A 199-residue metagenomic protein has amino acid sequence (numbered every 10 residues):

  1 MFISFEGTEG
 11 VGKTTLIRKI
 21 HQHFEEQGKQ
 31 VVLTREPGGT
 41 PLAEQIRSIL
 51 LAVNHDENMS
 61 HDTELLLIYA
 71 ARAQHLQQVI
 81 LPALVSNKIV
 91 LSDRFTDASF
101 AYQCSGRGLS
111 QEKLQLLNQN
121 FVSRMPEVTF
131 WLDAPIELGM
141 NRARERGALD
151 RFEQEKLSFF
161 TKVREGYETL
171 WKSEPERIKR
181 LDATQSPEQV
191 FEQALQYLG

Functional and structural regions predicted by a protein language model:
I3-F5: Hydrophobic anchor at the beta1->P-loop junction of P-loop NTPases
G10: Walker A (P-loop) phosphate-binding loop of P-loop NTPases
K13: Conserved lysine of the Walker
L16: Hydrophobic positions on the alpha1 helix immediately C-terminal to the Walker A/P-loop
K19-H21, E137-G199: NTP-dependent small-molecule kinase module
H21, E25-K29: Conserved phosphoryl-transfer catalytic core
K29-V122: ATP-dependent small-molecule kinase phosphotransfer cores that center on conserved nucleotide phosphate-binding segments
R94-E165: A glycine- and Lys/Arg-enriched "phosphate-lid" helix/loop adjacent to the NTP-binding pocket of small-molecule kinases
